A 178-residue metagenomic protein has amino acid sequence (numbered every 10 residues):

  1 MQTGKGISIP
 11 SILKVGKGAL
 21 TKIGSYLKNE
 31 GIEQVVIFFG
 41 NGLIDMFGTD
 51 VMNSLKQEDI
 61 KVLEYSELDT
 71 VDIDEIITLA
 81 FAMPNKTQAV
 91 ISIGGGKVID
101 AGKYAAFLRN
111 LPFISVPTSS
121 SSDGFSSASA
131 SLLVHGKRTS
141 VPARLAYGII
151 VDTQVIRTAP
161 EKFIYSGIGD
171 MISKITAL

Functional and structural regions predicted by a protein language model:
M1-A89, S166-G169: ATP/NTP phosphate-donor binding region
K5-K17, G96-L108, H135-A143, T176: Short, charge-rich amphipathic segments
V15, E64-Y65, I91, I114-V116 (+1 more regions): General beta-strand structural signal in soluble alpha/beta enzymes
L20, I44-G48, G95-Y104, S122-S126: Short glycine/serine/threonine-rich phosphate/pyrophosphate-binding segments that cradle anionic phosphate groups
L43-I44, T70-V71, K97, S120 (+1 more regions): Glycine-/small-residue-rich active-site loops that bind phosphorylated ligands and cofactors
M83-S120: A short, small-residue-rich loop immediately preceding and capping a beta-strand
F107-L178: A glycine/threonine-rich phosphate-anchoring loop and its flanking beta-alpha core in nucleotide/phosphate-binding
